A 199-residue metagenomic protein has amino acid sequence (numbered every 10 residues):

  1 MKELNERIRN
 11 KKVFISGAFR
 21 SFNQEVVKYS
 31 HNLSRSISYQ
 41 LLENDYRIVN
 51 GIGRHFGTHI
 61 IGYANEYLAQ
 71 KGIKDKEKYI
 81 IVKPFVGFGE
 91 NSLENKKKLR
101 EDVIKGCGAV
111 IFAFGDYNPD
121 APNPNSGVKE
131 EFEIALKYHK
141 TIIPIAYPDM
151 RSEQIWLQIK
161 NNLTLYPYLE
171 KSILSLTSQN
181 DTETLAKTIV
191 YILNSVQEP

Functional and structural regions predicted by a protein language model:
M1-L4: A short, compositionally biased domain-edge/stem linker segment
E6-R20: Short, hydrophobic/glycine-enriched beta-strand segments
R9, S21-N23, Y29-Q197: Acidic/glycine-enriched connector segments
